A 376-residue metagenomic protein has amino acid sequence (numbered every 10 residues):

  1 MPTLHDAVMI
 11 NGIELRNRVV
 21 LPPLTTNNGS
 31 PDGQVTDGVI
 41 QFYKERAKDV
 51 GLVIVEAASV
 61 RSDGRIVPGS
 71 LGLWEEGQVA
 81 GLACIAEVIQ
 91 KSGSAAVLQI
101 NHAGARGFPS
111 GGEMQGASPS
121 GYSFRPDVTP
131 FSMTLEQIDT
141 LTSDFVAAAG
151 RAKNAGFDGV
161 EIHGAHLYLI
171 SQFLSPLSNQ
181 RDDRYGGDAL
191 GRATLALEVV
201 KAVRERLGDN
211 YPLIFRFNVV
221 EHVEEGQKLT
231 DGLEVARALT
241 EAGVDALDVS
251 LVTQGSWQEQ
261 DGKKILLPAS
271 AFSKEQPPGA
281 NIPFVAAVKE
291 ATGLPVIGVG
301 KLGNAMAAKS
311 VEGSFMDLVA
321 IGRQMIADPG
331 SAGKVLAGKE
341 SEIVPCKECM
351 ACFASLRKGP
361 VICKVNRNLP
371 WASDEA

Functional and structural regions predicted by a protein language model:
M1-A376: Flavin-dependent oxidoreductase catalytic cores
